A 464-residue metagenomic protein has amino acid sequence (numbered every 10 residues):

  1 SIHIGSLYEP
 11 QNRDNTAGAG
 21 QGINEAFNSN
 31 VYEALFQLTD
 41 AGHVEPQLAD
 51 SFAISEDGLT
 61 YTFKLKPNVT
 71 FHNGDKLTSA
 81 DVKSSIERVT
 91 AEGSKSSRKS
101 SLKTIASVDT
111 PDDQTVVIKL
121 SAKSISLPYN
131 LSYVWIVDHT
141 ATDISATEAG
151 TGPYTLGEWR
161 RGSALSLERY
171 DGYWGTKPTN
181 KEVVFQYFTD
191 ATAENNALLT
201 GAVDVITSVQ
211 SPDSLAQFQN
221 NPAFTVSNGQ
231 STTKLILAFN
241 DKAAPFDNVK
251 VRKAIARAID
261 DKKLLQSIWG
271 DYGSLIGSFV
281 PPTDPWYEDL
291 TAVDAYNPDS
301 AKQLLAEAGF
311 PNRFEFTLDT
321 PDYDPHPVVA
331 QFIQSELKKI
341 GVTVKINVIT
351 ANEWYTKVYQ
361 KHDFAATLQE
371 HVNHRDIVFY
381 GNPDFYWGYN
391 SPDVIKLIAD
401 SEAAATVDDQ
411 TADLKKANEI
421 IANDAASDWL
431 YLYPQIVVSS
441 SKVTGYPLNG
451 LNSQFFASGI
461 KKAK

Functional and structural regions predicted by a protein language model:
G5-E56, A149-G150: N-terminal lobe/hinge region of extracytoplasmic solute-binding protein
D57-T60, K64, R98-T140: Surface-exposed binding/hinge segments that line and control ligand-binding clefts or catalytic entry sites
S126-P178, E182, T192: Gly/Pro-rich hinge or "lid" segments in bacterial periplasmic/extracellular proteins
D171-A216: Ligand-site clamp/hinge motif
Q217, K242-T283, V328-V329, I421-W429: Periplasmic-binding protein-like
G270, S274-E307, P325-H326: Structural transition elements
T343-W354, V378-S441, K464: Extracytoplasmic/peripheral linker and loop segments enriched in polar/acidic and small residues with frequent Thr/Pro
V437-K464: Long beta-strand-rich cores associated with HINT superfamily self-processing modules
